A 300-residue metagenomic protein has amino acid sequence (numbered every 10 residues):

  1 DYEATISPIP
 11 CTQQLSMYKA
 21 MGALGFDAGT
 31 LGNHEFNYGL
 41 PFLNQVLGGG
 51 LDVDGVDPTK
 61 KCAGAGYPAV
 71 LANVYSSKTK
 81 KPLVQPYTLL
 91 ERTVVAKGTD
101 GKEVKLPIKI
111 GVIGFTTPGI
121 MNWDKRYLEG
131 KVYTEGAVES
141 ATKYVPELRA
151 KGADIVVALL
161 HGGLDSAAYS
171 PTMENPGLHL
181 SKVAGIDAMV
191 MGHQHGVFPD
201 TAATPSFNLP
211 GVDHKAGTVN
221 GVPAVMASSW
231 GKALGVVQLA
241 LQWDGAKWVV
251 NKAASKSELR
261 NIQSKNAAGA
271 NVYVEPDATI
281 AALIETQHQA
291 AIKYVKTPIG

Functional and structural regions predicted by a protein language model:
D1-L259: Acidic, metal/ion-coordinating pockets
S228, V237, A246-G300: Hard-cation-handling environments
